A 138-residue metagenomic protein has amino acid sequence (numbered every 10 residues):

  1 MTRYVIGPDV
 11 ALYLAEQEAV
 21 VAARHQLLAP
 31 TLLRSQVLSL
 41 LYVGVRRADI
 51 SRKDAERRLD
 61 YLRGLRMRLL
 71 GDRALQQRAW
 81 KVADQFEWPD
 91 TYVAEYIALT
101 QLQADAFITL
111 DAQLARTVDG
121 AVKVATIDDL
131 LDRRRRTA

Functional and structural regions predicted by a protein language model:
M1-L33, G44, D49-E56, R136-T137: Short, well-structured N-terminal submotif of metal-dependent ribonuclease cores
M1-R3, H25-L27, M67, Q101-A106: Short active-site oxyanion
L12, A19, D90, L114-A115: Glycine-rich nucleotide phosphate-binding loop and flanking beta-alpha elements of Rossmann-like dinucleotide-binding
Y13-L14, Q36, R78, R116-T117: Phosphate- and divalent-cation-binding pockets in alpha/beta enzyme and binding domains that engage nucleotide-derived
R34, L102-A138: Acidic, PIN/NYN-like endoribonuclease modules and their adjacent C-terminal/linker elements
Q36-L41, R58-Y61, R78-A79: A general alpha-helix detector
D49-G71: Short hydrophobic interaction/assembly module
R68-Q113: Active-site neighborhoods of divalent-metal-dependent phosphate/nucleic-acid chemistry enzymes
